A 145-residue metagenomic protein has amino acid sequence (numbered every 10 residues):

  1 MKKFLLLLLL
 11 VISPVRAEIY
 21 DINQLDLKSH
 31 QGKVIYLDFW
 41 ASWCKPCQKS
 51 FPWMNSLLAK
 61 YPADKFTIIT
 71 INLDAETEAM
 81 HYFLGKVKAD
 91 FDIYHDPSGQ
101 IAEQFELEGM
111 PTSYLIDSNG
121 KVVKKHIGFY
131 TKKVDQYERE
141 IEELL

Functional and structural regions predicted by a protein language model:
F4-S13: Sec-dependent N-terminal signal peptides
A17-I35: A short beta-strand-turn-helix
K33, F51-I71, G85: Conserved helix-turn-beta segment immediately C-terminal to the redox Cys motif in thioredoxin-like folds
K33-I35, F39-W43, G109: Short pre-active-site segment immediately N-terminal to redox-active cysteine/selenocysteine motifs in thiol-based
F39-S56: Conserved redox-active cysteine motifs that mediate thiol-disulfide chemistry, especially di-cysteine Cys-X(1-2)-Cys
K65-E78, D90-S98: Thiol-based oxidoreductase modules, predominantly thioredoxin-like and allied folds used for disulfide exchange
L84-S118: Short, internal strand/loop/helix patches that form the active-site neighborhood or redox-interaction surface
S118-L145: Thiol-/selenol-based redox modules, centered on thioredoxin-like and closely related oxidoreductase domains
